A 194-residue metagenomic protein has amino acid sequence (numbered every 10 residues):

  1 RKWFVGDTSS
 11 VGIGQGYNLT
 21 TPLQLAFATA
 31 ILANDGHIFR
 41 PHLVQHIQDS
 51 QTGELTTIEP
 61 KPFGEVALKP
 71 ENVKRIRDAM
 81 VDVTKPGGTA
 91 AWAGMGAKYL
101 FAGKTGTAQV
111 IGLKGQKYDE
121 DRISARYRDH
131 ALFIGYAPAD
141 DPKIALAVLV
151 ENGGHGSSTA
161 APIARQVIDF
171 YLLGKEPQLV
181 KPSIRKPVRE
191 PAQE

Functional and structural regions predicted by a protein language model:
R1-G64, E71, M80-Q178, E194: Active-site beta-strand/loop architecture of penicillin-binding DD-peptidases
L179-E194: Short, highly charged C-terminal tails/helix-capping segments
